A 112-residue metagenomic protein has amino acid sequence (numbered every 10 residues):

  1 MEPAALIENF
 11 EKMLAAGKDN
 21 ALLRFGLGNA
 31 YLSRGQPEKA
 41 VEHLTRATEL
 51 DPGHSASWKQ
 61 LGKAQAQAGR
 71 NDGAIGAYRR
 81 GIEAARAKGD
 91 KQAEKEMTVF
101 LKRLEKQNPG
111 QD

Functional and structural regions predicted by a protein language model:
A16, L50, Q67, A84-K88: Structural marker of alpha-solenoid helical repeat scaffolds
